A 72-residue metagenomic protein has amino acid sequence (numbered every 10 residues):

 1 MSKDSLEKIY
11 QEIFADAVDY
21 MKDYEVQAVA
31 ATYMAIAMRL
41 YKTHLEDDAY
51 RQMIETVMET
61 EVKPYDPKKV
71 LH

Functional and structural regions predicted by a protein language model:
M1-H72: Solvent-exposed interaction surfaces and binding hotspots enriched for charged
